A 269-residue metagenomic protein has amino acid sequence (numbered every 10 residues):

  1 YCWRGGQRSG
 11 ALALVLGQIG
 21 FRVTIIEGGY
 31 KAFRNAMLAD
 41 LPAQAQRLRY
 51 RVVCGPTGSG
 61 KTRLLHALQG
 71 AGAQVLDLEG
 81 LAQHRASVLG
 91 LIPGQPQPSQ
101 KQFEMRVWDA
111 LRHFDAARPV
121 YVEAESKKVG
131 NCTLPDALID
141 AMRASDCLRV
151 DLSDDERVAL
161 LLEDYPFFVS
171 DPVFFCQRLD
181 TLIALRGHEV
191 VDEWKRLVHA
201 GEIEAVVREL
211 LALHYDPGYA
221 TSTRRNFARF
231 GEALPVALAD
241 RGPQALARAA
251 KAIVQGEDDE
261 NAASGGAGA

Functional and structural regions predicted by a protein language model:
Y1-E27: Catalytic cysteine-centered active loop of the rhodanese-like fold, especially the PTP/DSP P-loop
W3-A11, T57-S59, K127-V129: Gly/Ser/Thr-rich loops at beta-strand to alpha-helix junctions that form or flank small-molecule/cofactor-binding
A13-V15, R63-Q74: A conserved segment at the C-terminal end of the G1
F21-N35, D77-A82: A short glycine-rich beta-strand->turn/loop micro-motif centered on a GG-aromatic cluster
L41-L48: Phosphate-binding P-loop
R51-Q69: Glycine-rich phosphate-binding P-loop
G70-D140: Conserved nucleotide-sensing/catalytic segment adjacent to the nucleotide-binding pocket in NTP-handling enzymes
A141-C147, D151-A269: Conserved NTP phosphate-binding and transfer environment spanning the P-loop NTPase/kinase superfamily
